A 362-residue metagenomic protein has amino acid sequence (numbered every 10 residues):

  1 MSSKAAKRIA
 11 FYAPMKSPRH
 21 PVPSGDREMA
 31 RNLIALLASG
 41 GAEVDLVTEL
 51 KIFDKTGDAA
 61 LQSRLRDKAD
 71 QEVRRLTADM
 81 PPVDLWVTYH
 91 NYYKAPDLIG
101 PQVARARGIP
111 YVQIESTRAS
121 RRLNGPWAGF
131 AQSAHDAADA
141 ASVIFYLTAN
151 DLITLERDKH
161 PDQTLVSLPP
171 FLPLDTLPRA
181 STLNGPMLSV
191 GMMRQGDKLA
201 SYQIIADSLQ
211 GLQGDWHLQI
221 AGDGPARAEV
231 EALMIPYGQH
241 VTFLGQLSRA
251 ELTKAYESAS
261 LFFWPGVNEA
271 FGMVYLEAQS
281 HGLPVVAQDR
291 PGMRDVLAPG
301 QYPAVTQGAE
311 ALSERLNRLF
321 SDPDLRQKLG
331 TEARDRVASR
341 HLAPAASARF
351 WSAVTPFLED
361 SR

Functional and structural regions predicted by a protein language model:
E115, W127-I144: Membrane-proximal helix-turn-helix segments that form the acceptor-binding/catalytic region of lipid-linked
D139-P178, S189: Donor nucleotide-sugar binding/catalytic pocket of nucleotide-sugar-dependent glycosyltransferases
R179-A200, A206-Q210, Q219: Conserved donor-binding/catalytic core segment of Leloir-type glycosyltransferases
A228-A250: Nucleotide-activated donor-binding/catalytic signature segment of Leloir-type glycosyltransferases, i.e., the conserved
Q246, K254-A259: Short alpha-helical donor nucleotide-sugar binding micro-motif in glycosyltransferases
V267: Aromatic "clamp/platform" in nucleotide-sugar-dependent glycosyltransferases that forms part of the donor/acceptor
P284-A287: Short hydrophobic beta-strand element within catalytic cores of glycosyltransferases and related nucleotide-activated
P299-E310, R318-P323: Conserved acidic donor-binding segment of nucleotide-sugar-dependent glycosyltransferases
